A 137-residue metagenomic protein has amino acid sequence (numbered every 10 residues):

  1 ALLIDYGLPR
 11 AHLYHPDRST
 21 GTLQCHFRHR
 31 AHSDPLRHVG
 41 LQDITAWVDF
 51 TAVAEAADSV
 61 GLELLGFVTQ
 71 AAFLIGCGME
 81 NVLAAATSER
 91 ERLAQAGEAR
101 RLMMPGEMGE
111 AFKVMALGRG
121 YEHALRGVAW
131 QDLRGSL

Functional and structural regions predicted by a protein language model:
A1-L137: Long, Lys/Arg- and hydrophobic-enriched amphipathic alpha-helices
